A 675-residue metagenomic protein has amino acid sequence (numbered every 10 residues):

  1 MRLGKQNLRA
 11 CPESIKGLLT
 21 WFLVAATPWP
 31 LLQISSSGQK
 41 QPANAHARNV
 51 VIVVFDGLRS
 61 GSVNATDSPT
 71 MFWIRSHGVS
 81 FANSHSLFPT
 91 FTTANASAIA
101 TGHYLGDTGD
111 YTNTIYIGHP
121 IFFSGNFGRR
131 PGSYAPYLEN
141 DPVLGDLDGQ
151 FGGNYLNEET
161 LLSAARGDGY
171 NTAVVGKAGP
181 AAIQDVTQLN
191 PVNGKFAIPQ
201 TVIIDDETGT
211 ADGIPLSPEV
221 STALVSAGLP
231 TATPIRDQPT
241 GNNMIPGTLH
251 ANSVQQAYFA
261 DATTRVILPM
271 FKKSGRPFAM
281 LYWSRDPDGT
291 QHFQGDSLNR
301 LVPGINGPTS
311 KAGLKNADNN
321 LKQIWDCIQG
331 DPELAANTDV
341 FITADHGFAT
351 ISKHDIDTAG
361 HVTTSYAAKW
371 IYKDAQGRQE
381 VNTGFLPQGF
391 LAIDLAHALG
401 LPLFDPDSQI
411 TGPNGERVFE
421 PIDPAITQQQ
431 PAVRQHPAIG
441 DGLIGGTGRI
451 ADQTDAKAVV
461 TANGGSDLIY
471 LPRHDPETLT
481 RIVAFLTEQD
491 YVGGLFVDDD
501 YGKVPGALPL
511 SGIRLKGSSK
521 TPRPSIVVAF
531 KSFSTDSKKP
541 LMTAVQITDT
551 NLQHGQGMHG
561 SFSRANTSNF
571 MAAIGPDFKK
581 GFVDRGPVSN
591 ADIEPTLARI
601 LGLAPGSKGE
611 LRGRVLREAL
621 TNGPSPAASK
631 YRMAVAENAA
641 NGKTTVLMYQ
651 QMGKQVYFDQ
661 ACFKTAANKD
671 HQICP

Functional and structural regions predicted by a protein language model:
K16-L31: Bacterial N-terminal signal peptides
A47-R59, W73-R75, I99, A165 (+8 more regions): Beta-strand elements within well-structured catalytic alpha/beta cores of enzymes that handle phosphate/sulfate esters
G61-T114, N171-V174: Short, structured active-site-proximal loop/turn typified by the sulfatase FGly-forming signature C/S-X-P-X-R
P89-F91, N113-D148, Q323-L552, H671-C674: Secreted, luminal/periplasmic, and some membrane-associated catalytic domains that remodel anionic oxygen-ester
H103-Y104, D110-S297, V460-P472, P476-G494 (+1 more regions): His/Asp/Glu-rich, glycine-adjacent segments that coordinate divalent cations and/or stabilize oxyanion chemistry on
L105-T108, L189-T233, L301-N319, G360-I410: Acidic, His- and aromatic-enriched active-site or binding-groove loops in soluble protein domains that engage sugars
G493-I526, R585, D592, L603-E637: Polar, surface-exposed loop/tail segments that function as active-site lids or cofactor/substrate-recognition elements
N622-P675: Acidic, Ser/Thr-rich low-complexity intrinsically disordered segments
